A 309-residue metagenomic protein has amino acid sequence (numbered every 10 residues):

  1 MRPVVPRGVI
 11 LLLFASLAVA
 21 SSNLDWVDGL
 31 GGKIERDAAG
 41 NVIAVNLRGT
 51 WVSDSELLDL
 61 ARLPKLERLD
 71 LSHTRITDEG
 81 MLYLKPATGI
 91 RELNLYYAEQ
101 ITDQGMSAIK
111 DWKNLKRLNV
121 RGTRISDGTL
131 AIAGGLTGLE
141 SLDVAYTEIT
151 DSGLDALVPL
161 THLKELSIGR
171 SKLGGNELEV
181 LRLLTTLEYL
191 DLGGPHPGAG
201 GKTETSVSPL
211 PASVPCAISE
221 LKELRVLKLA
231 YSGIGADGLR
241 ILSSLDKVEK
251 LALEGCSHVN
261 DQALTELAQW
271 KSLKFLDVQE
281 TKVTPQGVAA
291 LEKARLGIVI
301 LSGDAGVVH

Functional and structural regions predicted by a protein language model:
M1-I10: Bacterial N-terminal signal peptides that target proteins for export
A15-L17: N-terminal signal peptide c-region/cleavage motif recognized by signal peptidases
V19-G32: Surface-exposed cap/linker segments adjacent to membranes
V27, A38-G40: Short, surface-exposed loop/turn motifs at beta-strand boundaries within globular domains
G31-R36, V299-L301: Short secondary-structure junctions
G40-A217, K222-Q262, E266-V283, A294-H309: Concave beta-strand-loop units of leucine-rich repeat
P285-V288: Short, surface-exposed alpha-helical segments at coil->helix boundaries
